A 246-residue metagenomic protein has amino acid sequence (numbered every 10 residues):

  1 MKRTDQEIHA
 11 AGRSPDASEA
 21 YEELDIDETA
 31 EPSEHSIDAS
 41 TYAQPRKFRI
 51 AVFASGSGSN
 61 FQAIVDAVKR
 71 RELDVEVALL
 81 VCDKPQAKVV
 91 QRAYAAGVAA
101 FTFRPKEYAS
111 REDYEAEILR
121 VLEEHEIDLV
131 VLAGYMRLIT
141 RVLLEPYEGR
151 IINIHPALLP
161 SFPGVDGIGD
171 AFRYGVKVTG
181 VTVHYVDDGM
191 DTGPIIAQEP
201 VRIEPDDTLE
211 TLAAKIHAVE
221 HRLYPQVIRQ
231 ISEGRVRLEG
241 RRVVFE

Functional and structural regions predicted by a protein language model:
K2-K88, R92: N-terminal Rossmann-like dinucleotide-binding module
K2-T4, E19, L24-T29, E34-I37 (+3 more regions): C-terminal helix-to-coil terminal segments
A67, A133-R242: Donor/substrate-binding cores of folate-linked one-carbon enzymes
A78, D128, G149: Conserved acidic residues
C82-D83, K106-E107, R111-E112, H125-R141: N-terminal glycine-rich "phosphate-gripper" loop used for MgATP/nucleotide binding and carboxylate activation
A96-G97, Y147: Short, structured coil segments at secondary-structure junctions
F101-K106, I154: Short beta->alpha connector loops at strand-helix junctions that form conserved, small/polar/Pro-enriched
